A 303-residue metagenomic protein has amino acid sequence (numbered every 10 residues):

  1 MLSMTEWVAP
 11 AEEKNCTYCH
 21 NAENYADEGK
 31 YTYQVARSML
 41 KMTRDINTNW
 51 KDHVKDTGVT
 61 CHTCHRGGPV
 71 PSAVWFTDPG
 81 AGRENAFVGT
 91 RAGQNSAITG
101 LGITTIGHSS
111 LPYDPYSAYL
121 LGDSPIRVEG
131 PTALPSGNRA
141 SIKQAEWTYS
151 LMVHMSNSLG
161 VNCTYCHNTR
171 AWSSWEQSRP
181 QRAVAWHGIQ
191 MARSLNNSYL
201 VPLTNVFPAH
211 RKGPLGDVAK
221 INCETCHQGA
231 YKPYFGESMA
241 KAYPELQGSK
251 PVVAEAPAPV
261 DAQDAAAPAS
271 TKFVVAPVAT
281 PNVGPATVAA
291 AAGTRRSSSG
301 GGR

Functional and structural regions predicted by a protein language model:
M1-D114, A118-R296: Sequence context surrounding c-type heme c attachment/ligation sites in exported
R296, G300-R303: Short, solvent-exposed mixed-charge patches
